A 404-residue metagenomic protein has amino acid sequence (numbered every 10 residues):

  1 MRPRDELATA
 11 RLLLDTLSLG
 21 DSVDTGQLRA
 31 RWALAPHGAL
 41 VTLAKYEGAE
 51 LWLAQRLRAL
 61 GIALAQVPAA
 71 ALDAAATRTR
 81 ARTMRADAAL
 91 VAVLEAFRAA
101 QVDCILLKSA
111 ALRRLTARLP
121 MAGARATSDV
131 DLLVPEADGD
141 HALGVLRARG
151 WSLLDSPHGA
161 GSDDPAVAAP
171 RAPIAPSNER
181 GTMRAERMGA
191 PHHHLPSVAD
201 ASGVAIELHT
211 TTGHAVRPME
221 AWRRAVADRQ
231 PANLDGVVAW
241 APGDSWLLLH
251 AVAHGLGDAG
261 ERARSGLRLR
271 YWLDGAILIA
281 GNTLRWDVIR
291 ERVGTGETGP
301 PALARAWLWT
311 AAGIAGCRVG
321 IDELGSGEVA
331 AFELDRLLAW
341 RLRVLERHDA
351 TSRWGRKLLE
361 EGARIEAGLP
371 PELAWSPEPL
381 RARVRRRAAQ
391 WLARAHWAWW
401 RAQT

Functional and structural regions predicted by a protein language model:
M1-S128, V134-T404: Conserved NTP-donor binding/palm subdomain of two-metal-ion nucleotidyltransferases/polymerases, i.e., the charged
